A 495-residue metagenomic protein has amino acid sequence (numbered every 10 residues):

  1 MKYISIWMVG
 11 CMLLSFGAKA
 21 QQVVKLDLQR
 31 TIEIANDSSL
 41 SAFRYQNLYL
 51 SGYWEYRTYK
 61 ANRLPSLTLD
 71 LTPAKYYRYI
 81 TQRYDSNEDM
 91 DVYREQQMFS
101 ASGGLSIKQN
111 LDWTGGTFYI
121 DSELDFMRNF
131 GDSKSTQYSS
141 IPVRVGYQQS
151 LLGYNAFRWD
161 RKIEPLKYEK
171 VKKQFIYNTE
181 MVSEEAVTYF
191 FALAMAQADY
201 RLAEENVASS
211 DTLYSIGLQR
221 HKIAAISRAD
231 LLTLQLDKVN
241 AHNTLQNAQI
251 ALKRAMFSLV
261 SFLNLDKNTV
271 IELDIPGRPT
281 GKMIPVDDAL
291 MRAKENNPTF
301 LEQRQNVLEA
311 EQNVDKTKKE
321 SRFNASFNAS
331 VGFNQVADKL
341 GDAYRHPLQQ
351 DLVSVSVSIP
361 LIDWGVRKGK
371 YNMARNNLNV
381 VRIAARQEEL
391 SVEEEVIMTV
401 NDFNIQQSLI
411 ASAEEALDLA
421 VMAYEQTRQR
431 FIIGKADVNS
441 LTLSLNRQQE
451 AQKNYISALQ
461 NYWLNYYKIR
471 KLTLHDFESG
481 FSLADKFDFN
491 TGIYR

Functional and structural regions predicted by a protein language model:
M1-K25: Bacterial Sec-dependent N-terminal signal peptides
Q21, T68-D70, K75-I80, Y84 (+4 more regions): Acidic, low-complexity, intrinsically disordered peripheral segments
L26, K162-R292, D402, Q406 (+2 more regions): Periplasmic alpha-helical coiled-coil/stalk elements that build and connect Gram-negative outer-membrane
I32-N36, E88-V92, I226, D230-L231 (+4 more regions): Amphipathic alpha-helical coiled-coil scaffold segments and their short linker/junction regions
E33-F43, L50-P65, G104-Q137, V145-K162 (+6 more regions): A glycine-/polar-enriched beta->alpha junction
R44-Y59, N178, V182-A203, Y214 (+5 more regions): Amphipathic alpha-helical coiled-coil segments
P73-Y77, L124-R128, L151, V331-Q335 (+2 more regions): Transmembrane beta-strands of outer-membrane beta-barrel pores
Q97-G103, S139-V143, P347-D351: Residues that define the transmembrane beta-barrel architecture of outer-membrane proteins
